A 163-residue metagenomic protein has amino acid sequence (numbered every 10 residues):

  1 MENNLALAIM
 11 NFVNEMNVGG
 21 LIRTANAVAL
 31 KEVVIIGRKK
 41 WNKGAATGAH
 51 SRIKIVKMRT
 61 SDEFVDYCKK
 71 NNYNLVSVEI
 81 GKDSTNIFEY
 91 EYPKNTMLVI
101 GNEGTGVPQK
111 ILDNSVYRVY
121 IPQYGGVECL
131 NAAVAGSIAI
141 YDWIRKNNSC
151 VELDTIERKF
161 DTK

Functional and structural regions predicted by a protein language model:
M1-K163: Post-transcriptional modification and biogenesis factors for structured RNAs of the translation apparatus
